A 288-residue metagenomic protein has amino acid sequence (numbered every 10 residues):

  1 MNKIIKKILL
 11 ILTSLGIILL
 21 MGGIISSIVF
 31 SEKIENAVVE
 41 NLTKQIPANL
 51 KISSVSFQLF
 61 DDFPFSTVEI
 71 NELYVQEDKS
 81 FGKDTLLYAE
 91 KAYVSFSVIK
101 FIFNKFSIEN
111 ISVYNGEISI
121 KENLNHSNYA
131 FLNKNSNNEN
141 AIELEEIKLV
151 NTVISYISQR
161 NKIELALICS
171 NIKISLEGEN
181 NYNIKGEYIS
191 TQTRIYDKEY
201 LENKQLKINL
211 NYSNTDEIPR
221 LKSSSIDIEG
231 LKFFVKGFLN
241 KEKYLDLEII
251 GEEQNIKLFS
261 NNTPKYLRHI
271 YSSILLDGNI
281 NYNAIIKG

Functional and structural regions predicted by a protein language model:
M1-P47: N-terminal type II signal-anchor transmembrane helix that functions as the membrane-insertion/stop-transfer segment
A48, P64-Y182, L201, N240-H269: Secondary-structure transition motifs
S54-F65: Short edge beta-strands and adjacent turn/loop segments
F57, K83, Q159-I163, S175 (+3 more regions): Outer-membrane beta-barrel domain signature
E72-Q76, I189, T193, K222-I228: Short beta-strand segments that buttress and anchor functional surface loops
Y93-S95, S175, N211, K236-F238 (+1 more regions): Transmembrane beta-barrel domains of outer membrane proteins
N128-R160, N183-E187, N211-D227, K232 (+2 more regions): Solvent-exposed beta-strand/coil patches in large extracellular/periplasmic or lumenal scaffold regions
S190-R194, E199-S213: Contiguous, well-ordered beta-strand patches that form the walls/edges of small beta-barrel/beta-sandwich domains
